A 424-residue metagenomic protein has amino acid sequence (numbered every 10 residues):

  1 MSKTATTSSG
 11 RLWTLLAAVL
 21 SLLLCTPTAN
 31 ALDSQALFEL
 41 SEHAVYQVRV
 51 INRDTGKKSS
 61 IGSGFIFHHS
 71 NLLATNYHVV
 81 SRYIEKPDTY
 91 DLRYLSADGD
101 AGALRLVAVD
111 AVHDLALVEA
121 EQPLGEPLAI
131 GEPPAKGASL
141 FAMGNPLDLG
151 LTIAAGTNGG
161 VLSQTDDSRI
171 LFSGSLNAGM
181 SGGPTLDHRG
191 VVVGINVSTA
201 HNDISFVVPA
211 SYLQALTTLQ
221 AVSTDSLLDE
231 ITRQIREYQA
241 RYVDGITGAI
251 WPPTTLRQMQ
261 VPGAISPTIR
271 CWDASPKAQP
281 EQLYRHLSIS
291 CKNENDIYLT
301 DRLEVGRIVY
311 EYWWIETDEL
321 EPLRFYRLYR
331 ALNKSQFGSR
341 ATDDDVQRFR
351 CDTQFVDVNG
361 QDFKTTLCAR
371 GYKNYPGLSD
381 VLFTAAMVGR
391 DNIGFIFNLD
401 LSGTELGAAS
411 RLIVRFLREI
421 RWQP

Functional and structural regions predicted by a protein language model:
A31-F38, L104, V192-Q260: C-terminal cap/linker of serine protease catalytic domains
L32-D33, S81-I84, E126-R169, N177 (+2 more regions): Flexible, gly/ser-rich surface segments that form the specificity/activation loops bordering the active-site cleft
L32-L40, P87-P123, E132: Conserved catalytic-core segment of clan PA serine endopeptidases
L32-S34, I51-S70, G102-A103: A conserved glycine-rich beta-strand in the N-terminal activation segment of trypsin-fold
I61, H68-A111, Y310, T317: Catalytic-histidine neighborhood of serine endopeptidases, predominantly the chymotrypsin-like S1/PA family
F65-I66, S175-N196: Catalytic nucleophile loop of clan PA
P267-I269, D391-P424: Surface-exposed amphipathic alpha-helical segments
F325-A386: Signature of long, low-cysteine stretches enriched in small and polar/charged residues
